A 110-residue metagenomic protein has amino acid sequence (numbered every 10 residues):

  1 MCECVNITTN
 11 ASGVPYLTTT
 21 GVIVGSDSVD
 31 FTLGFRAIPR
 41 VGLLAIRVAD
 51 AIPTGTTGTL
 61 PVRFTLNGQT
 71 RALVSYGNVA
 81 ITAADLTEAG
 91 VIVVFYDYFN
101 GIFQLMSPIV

Functional and structural regions predicted by a protein language model:
M1-L17, P108-V110: Short, intrinsically disordered N-terminal pre-domain segments
V5-I7, T19, G34, I38 (+2 more regions): Generic signature of intrinsically disordered, low-complexity segments enriched in small/polar residues
A11-R40, A51-T56: Surface-exposed ligand/attachment interfaces on beta-rich extracellular proteins
A37-L44, A89: Glycine-centered loop/turn motifs
A45-D50: Short edge beta-strand/loop segments characteristic of extracellular beta-sandwich folds
A51-V110: Acidic, glycine/polar-enriched metal-coordinating patches/loops that mediate binding to polyanionic ligands
